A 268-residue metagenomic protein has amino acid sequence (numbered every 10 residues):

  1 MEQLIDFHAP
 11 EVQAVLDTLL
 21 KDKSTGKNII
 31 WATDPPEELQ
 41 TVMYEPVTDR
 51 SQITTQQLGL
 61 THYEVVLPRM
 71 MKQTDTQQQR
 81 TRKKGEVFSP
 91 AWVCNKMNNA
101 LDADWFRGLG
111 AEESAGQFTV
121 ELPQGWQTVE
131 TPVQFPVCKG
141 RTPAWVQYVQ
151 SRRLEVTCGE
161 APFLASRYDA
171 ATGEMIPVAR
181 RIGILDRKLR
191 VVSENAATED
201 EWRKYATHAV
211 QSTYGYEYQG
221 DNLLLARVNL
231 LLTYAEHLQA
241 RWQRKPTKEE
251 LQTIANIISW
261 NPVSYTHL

Functional and structural regions predicted by a protein language model:
E2-K204, Y216-A226: Class I S-adenosyl-L-methionine
A206-H208: Active-site-proximal cap/loop segments of hydrolase catalytic domains
T213: Short beta-strand element of Class I
N229-H237: Short, conserved SAM-binding/catalytic segment of Class I S-adenosyl-L-methionine-dependent methyltransferases
P246, Q252-T253: Conserved ATP-dependent motor core of P-loop NTPases, especially the RecA-like helicase ATPase domain
L251, I257-I258: Extended basic-aromatic, gly/pro-enriched interface segments that bind polyanionic ligands
T266-H267: Conserved small/polar residues in nucleotide/adenosyl-binding loops
